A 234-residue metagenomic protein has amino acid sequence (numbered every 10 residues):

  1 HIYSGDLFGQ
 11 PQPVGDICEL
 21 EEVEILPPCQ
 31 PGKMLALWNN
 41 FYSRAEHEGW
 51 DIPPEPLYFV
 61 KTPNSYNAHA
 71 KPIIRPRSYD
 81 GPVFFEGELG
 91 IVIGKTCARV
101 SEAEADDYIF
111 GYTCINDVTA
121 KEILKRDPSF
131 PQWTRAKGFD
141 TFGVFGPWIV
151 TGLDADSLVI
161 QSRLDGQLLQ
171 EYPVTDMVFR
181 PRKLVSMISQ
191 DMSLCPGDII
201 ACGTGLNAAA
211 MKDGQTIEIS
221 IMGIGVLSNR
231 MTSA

Functional and structural regions predicted by a protein language model:
H1-P56, L153, L168, T216-S220: N-terminal non-catalytic cap/leader segment that marks the start of a structured domain
L7-P28, D127, Q132-D165: Conserved, helical-rich catalytic subdomain that frames metal- and/or nucleotide-binding sites in enzyme alpha/beta
A36, F84-E86, C195, K212-D213: Residue-level recognition of short, solvent-exposed, well-ordered loop/turn junctions that link secondary-structure
D51-H69, F85, E218-G223: Structural signature of FAD isoalloxazine-binding scaffolds in flavoprotein oxidoreductases
V60-T62, E104-D140, P173-R180, L184: Flexible glycine-rich active-site/ligand-binding loops centered on an Asp-His dyad
R126, R135, G146-P147, D156 (+2 more regions): Glycine-rich active-site loops that engage anionic ligands at enzyme catalytic sites
L206-A234: Charged, cofactor-coupling segments
